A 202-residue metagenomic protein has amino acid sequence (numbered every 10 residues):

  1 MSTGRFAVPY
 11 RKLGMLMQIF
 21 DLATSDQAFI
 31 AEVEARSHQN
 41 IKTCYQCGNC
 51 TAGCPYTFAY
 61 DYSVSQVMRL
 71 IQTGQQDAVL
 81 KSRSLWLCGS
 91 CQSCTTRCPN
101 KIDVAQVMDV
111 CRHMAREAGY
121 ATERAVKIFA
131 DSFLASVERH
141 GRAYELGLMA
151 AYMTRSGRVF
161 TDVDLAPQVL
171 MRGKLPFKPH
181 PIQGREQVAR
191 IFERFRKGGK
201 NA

Functional and structural regions predicted by a protein language model:
T3-T43, N49-G53, T57-R69, Q76 (+1 more regions): Non-ligating segments of multi-cofactor redox enzymes
C44-C50, C54, C88-C94, C98: Short cysteine clusters
R69, W86-G89: Contiguous, well-ordered alpha-helical segments that form the cores/surfaces of helical PPI scaffolds
Q76-L85: Short linker/helix segments within small regulatory modules
